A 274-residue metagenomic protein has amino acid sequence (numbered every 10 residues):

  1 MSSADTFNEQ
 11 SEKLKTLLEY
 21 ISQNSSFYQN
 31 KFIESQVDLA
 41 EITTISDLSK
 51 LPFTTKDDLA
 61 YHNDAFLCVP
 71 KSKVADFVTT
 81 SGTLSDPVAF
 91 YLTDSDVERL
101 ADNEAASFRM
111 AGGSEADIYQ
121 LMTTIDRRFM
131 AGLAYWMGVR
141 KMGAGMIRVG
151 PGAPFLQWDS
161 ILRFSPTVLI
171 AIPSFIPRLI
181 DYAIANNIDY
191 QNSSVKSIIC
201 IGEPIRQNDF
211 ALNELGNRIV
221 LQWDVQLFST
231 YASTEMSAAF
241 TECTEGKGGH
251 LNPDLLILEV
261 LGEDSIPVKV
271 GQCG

Functional and structural regions predicted by a protein language model:
M1-T79, S85-D102, A106, M110 (+1 more regions): Nucleotide 5′-phosphate-binding alpha/beta core
I21, T80, L169, L258: Residue-level signal for inorganic ion chemistry
D94-S107, I118-R178: AMP-binding/adenylate-forming
A116-D117, G271: Beta-strand-connecting loops/turns
M142, F164, S194, Q222-W223 (+1 more regions): Short, structured coil segments at secondary-structure junctions
T167-L215, Q226-E235, E259: Adenylate-forming
F210-G274: Conserved AMP-binding/adenylate-forming
